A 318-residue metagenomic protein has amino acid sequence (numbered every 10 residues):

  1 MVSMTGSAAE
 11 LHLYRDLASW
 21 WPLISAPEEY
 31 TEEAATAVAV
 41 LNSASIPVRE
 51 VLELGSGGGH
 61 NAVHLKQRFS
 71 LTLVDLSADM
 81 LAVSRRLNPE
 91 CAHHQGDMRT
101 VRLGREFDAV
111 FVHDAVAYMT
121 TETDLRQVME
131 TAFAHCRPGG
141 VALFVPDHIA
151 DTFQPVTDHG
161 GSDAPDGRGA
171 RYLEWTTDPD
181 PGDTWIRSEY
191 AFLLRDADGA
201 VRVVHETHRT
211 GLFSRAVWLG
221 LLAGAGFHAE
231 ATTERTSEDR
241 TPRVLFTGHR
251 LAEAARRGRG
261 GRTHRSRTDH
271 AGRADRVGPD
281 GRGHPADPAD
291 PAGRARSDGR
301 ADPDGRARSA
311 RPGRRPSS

Functional and structural regions predicted by a protein language model:
V2-R49: Conserved class I S-adenosyl-L-methionine
L52, G58-V101: Class I SAM-dependent methyltransferase SAM/SAH-binding core
R102-V110: A short acidic, Gly/Pro-enriched loop at the edge of an enzyme's catalytic core that lines a small-molecule cofactor
V112-A115: A short beta-strand submotif of the Rossmann-like class I SAM-dependent methyltransferase core that lines
R126-P138: A short glycine-rich, Lys/Arg-flanked "PGG" loop and its adjoining helix->strand segment in the class I
L143-V217: SAM-dependent methyltransferase
R209-R265, R306, R311-S318: C-terminal lobe and adjacent flexible extensions of AdoMet/dcAdoMet transferase-like proteins
T268-S309: Long, intrinsically disordered low-complexity tandem-repeat segments
